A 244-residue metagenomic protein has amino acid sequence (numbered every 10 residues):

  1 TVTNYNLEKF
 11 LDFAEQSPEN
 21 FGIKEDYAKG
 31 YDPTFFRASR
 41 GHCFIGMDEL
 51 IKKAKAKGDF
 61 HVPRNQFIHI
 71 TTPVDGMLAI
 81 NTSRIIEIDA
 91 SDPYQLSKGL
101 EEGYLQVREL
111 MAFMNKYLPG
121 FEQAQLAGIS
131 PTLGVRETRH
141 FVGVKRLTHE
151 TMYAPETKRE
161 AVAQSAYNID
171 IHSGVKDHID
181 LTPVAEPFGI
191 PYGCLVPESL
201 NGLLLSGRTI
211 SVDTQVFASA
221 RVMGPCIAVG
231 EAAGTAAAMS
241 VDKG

Functional and structural regions predicted by a protein language model:
T1-G244: Flavin (FAD/FMN)-binding glycine-rich loop and adjacent Rossmann-like elements that form
